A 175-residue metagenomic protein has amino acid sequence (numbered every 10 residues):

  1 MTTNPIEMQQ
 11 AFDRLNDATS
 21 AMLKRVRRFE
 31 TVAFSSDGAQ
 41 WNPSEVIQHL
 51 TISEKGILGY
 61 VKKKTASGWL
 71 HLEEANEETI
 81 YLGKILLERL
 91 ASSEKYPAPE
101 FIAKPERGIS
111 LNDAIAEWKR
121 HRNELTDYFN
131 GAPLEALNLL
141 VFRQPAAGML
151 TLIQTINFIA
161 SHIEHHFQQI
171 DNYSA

Functional and structural regions predicted by a protein language model:
M1-Q9, G59-A116: Short, helix-capping/interhelical loops that line the mouth of catalytic, cofactor-, or ligand-binding pockets
N4-F29, Q48-G59, F158-S161: Alpha-helical bundle segments that constitute or directly flank the non-heme di-iron/ferroxidase center
E7, T31, A103, I109-S110 (+1 more regions): Residue-level detector of alpha-helix boundaries and kinks
Q10, D17, I52, G56 (+4 more regions): Generic recognition of short, well-ordered alpha-helical interface segments
R14, R25-R28, R89, R107 (+2 more regions): Arginine residue identity/basic-tract feature
M22, E117-Y128: Amphipathic alpha-helical packing segments from all-alpha helical-bundle domains
M22-T31, S92-F101, L134-R143: Short alpha-helical hairpin
A33-L86, E124-A175: Short, contiguous alpha-helical
